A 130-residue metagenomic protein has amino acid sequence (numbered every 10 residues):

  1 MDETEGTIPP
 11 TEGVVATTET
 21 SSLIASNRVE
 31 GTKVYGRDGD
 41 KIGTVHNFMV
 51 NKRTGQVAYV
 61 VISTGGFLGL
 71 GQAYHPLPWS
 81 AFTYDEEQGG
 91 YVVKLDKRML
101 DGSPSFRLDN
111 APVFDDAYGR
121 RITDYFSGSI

Functional and structural regions predicted by a protein language model:
M1-I130: Peripheral interaction segments used for macromolecular assembly
